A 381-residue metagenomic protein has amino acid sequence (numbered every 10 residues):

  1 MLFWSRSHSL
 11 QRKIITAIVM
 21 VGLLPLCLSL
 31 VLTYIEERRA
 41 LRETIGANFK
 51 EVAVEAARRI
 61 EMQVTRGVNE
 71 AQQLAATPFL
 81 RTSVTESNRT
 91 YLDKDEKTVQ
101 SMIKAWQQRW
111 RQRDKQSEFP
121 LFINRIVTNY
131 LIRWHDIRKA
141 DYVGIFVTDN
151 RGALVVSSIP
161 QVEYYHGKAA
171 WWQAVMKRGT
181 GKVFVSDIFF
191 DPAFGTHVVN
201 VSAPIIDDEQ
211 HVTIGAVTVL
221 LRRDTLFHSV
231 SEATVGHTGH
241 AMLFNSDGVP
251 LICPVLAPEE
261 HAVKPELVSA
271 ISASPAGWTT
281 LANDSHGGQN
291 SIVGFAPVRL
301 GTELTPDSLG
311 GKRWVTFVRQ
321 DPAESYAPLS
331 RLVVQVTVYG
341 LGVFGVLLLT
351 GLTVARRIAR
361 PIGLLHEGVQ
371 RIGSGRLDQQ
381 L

Functional and structural regions predicted by a protein language model:
M1-S9, E324: Non-catalytic regulatory/interaction regions at protein termini and inter-domain linkers
R6-R39, A47, T337-G345: Extreme N-terminal signal-anchor transmembrane helix of membrane signaling/transducer proteins, especially in bacteria
I15-T16, T33-Q63, G67, L329 (+4 more regions): Juxtamembrane interface helices immediately C-terminal to a transmembrane segment
T33, V217-V219, T316-V318: Sensory beta-strand/linker motifs that couple input domains to effectors
A47, V52, Q63-T180: Extracytoplasmic/periplasmic sensory segments of membrane signal-transduction proteins
P120, T128-A233, W278, D284-G287: Extracytoplasmic/periplasmic ligand-binding sensor regions of membrane-associated signaling proteins
H261-V334: Extracellular/periplasmic juxtamembrane segments that couple receptor/chemosensory ectodomains to their
R357-L381: Membrane-proximal alpha-helical signal-transduction linkers
